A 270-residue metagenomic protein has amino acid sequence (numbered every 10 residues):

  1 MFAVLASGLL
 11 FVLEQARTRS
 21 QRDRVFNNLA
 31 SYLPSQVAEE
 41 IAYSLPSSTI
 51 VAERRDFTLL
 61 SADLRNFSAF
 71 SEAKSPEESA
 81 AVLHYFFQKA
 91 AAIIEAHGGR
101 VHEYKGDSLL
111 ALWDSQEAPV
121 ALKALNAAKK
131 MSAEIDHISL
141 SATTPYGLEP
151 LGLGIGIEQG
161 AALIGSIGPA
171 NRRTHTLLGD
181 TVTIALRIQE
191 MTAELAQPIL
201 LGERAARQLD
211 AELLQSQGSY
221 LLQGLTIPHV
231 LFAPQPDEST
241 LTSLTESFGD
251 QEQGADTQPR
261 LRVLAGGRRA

Functional and structural regions predicted by a protein language model:
M1-R55, A81: Regulatory cytosolic signal-relay segments
A38, F67, L109, A205-A206: A generic structural signal for short hydrophobic patches within well-formed alpha-helices
T49-N126, H175: Catalytic NTP-binding/metal-coordinating core of nucleotidyl cyclase/transferase enzymes
H84-G99, S115-I155, D180-A193: Alpha-helical scaffold within the catalytic cores of cyclic-nucleotide enzymes
K105-G106, T143-G156, P198-A205: Acidic/histidine metal-binding catalytic segments
L112-V120, I155-H175, T192-L195: Catalytic strand-loop-helix junctions within cyclic-nucleotide turnover domains
T144-P145, I167-G179, G218: Short, surface-exposed loop/helix-turn segments at secondary-structure junctions that function as lids/hinges flanking
A162, A193-A270: Cytosolic regulatory/linker segments at or just downstream of nucleotide-handling modules in signal-transduction
